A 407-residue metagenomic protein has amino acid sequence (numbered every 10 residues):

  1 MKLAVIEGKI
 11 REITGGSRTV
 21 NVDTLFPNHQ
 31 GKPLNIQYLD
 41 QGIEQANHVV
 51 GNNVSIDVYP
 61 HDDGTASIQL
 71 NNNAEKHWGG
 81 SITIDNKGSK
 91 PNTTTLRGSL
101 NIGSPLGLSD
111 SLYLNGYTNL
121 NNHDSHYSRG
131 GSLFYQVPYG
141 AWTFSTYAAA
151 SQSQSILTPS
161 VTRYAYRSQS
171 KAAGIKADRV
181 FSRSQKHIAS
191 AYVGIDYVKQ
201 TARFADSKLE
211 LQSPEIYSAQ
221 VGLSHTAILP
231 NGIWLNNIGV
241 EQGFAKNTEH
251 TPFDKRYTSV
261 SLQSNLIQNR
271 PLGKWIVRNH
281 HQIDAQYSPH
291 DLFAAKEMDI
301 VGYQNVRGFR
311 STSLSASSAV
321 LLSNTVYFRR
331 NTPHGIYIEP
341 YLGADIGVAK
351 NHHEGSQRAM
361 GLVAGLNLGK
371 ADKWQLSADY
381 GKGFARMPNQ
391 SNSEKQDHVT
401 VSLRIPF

Functional and structural regions predicted by a protein language model:
R11-Y147, R183: Outer-membrane beta-barrel initiation region
V54, W78-G80, L106-L112, G140-T146 (+5 more regions): Repeated loop/turn-to-beta-strand initiation elements of outer-membrane beta-barrel proteins
V58, I82-N86, G98, L112-T118 (+10 more regions): Transmembrane beta-barrel strands of outer-membrane/channel proteins
G64, N92-L96, Y127-G131, Q169-A173 (+5 more regions): Residues that define the transmembrane beta-barrel architecture of outer-membrane proteins
I102-S104, V137, R179-F181, H225-A227 (+6 more regions): Residue-level signature of outer-membrane beta-barrel architecture
H123-L223: Transmembrane beta-barrel wall of Gram-negative outer-membrane proteins
R203, K208-I338, K350-H352, R386-S393 (+1 more regions): C-terminal outer-membrane beta-barrel translocator/porin domains of Gram-negative envelope proteins and their
L366-K370, W374, E394-F407: Outer-membrane beta-barrel "beta-signal"
